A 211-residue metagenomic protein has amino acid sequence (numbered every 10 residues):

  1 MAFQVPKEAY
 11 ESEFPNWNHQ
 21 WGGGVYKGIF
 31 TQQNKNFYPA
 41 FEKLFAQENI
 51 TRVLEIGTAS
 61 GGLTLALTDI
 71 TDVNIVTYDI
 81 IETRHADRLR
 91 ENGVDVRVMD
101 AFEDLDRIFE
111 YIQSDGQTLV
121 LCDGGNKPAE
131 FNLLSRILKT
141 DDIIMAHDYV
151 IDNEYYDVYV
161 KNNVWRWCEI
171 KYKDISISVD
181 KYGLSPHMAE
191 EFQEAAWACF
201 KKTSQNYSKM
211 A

Functional and structural regions predicted by a protein language model:
M1-L119, G125-A211: A short alpha-helical cap/connector motif
